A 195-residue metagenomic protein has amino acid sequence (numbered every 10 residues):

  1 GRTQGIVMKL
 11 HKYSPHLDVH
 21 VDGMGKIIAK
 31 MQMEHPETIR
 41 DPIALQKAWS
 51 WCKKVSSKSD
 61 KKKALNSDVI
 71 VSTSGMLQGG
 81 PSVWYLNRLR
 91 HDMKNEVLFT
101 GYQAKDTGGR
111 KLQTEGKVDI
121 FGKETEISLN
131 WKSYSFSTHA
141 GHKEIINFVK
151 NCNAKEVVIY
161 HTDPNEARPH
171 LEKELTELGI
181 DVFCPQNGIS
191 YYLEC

Functional and structural regions predicted by a protein language model:
G1-C195: Acidic/His-rich, metal-assisted hydrolase cores and their charged scaffolds
